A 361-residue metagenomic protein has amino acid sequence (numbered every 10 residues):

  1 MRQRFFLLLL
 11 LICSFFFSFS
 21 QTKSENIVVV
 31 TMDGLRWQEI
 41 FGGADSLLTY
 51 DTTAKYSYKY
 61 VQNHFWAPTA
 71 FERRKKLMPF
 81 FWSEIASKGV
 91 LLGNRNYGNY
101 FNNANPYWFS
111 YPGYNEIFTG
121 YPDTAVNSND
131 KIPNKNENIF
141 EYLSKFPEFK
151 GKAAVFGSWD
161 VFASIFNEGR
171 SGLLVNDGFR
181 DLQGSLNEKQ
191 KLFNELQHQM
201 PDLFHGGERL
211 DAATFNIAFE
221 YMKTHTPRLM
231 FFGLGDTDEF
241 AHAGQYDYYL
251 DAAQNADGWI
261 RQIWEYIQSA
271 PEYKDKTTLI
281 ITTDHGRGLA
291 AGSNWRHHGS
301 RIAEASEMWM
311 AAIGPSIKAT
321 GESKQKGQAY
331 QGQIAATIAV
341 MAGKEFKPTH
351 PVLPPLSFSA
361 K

Functional and structural regions predicted by a protein language model:
M1-S24: Bacterial Sec-dependent N-terminal signal peptides
Q21-V90: Active-site-proximal N-terminal segment of extracellular/periplasmic enzymes that hydrolyze or transfer
V28-V29, W37, D257-R296, I338: Metal-dependent active-site segment of extracytoplasmic phospho-/sulfohydrolases and closely related
D51, T282-I313: Histidine-centered active-site microenvironments of extracellular/periplasmic hydrolases and transferases
F65-S164: Long, well-ordered early-domain segments
T119-I132, G172-G206, L210: Acidic, His- and aromatic-enriched active-site or binding-groove loops in soluble protein domains that engage sugars
F146, Q325-A360: Non-catalytic, well-ordered alpha-helical segments in soluble enzyme domains
E168-R170, N216-Q262: Active-site His/acidic residue clusters
